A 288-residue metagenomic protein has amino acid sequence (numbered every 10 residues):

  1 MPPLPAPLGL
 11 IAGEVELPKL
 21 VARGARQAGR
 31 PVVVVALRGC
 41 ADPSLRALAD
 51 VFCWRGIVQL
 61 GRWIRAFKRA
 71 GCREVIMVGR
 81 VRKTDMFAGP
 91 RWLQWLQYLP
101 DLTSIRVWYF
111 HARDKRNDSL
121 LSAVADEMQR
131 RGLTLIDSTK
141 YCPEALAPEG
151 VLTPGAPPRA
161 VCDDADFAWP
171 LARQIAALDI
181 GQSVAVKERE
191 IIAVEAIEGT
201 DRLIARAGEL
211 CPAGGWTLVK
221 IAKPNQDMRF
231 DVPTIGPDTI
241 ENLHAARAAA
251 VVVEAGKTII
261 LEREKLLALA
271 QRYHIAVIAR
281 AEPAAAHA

Functional and structural regions predicted by a protein language model:
P2-L37, V58: N-terminal basic/disordered segments at the start of proteins
P3-P7, A28-P31, A49, A70-R73 (+6 more regions): Short coil/turn connectors at secondary-structure junctions
L10-A12, V34-V35, M77-V78, L135-T139 (+4 more regions): General beta-strand structural signal in soluble alpha/beta enzymes
I11, P18-L20, A41, A88 (+4 more regions): Catalytic domains of riboflavin
E14, R80-K83, E190, K223-P224: Short glycine-rich anion-binding loops that position phosphate/pyrophosphate groups of nucleotides and phosphorylated
A25-Q27, G39, D114, D118 (+1 more regions): Conserved mixed alpha/beta catalytic, RNA-binding, or beta-rich assembly cores of soluble enzyme, regulatory
R38-R65, R69-C72, Q94-Y98, L102-T103 (+1 more regions): Feature captures the catalytic cores and cofactor-binding loops of soluble hydro-lyases/lyases that act on carboxylate
L60-K140: N-terminal glycine-rich phosphate/adenylate-binding segment common to multiple enzyme folds
